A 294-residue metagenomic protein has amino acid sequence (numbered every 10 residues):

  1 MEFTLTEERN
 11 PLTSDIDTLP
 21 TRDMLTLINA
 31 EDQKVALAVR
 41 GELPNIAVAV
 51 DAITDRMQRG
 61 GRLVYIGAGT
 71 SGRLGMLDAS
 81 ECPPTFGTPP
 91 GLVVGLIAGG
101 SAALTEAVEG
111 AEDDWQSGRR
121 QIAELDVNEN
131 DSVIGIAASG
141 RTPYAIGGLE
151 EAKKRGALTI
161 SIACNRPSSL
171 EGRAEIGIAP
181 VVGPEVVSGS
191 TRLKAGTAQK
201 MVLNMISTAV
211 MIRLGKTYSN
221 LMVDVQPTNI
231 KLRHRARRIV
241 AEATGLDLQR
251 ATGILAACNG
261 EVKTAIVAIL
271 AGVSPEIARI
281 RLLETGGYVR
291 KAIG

Functional and structural regions predicted by a protein language model:
M1-A38, E42: Cofactor-/ligand-binding subdomain signature composed of acidic, glycine-rich, tryptophan-containing flexible loops
L27-V35, G95-E106, Y218, N259: Gly-rich Lys/Arg/Thr-decorated short loops/hinges at beta-loop-alpha junctions or inter-strand turns that position
G41-R56: A short, well-structured juxtamembrane/interface segment
Q58-R59, K154: Residues at the C-terminal ends
V64-M201, T208-L214: Glycine-rich phosphate-binding loops that contact phosphosugars or nucleotide phosphates
V187-L203, Q226-I239: EF-Ts-like protein-protein interaction surfaces
V210-G294: Short, amphipathic alpha-helical interaction segments embedded in low-complexity terminal/linker regions of eukaryotic
